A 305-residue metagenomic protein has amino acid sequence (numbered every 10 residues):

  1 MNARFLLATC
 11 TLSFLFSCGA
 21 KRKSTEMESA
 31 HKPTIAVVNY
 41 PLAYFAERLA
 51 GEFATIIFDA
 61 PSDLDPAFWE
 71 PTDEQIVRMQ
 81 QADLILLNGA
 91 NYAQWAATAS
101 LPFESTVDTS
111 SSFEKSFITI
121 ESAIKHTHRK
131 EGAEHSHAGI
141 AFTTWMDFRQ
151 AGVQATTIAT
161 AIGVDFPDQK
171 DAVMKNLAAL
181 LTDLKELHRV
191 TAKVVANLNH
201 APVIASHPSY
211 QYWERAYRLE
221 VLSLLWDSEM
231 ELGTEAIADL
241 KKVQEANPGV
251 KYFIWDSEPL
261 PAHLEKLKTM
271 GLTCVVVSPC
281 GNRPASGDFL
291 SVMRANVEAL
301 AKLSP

Functional and structural regions predicted by a protein language model:
M1-L6: Bacterial N-terminal signal peptides that target proteins for export
A8-F14: Bacterial N-terminal signal peptides
C18-P305: Extracytoplasmic metal-acquisition and chelation regions
